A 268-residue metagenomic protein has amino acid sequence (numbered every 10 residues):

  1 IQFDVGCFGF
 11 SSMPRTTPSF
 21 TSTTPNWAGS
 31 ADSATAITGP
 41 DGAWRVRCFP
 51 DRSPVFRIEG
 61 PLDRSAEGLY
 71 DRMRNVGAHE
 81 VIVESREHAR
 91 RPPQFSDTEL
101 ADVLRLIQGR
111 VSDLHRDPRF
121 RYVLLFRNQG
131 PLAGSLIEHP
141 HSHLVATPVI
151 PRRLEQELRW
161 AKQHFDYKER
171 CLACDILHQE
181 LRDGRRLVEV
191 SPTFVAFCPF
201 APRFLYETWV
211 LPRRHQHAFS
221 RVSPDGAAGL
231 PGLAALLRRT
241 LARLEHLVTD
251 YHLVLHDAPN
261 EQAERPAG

Functional and structural regions predicted by a protein language model:
I1-G268: HIT superfamily nucleotide-processing domains
